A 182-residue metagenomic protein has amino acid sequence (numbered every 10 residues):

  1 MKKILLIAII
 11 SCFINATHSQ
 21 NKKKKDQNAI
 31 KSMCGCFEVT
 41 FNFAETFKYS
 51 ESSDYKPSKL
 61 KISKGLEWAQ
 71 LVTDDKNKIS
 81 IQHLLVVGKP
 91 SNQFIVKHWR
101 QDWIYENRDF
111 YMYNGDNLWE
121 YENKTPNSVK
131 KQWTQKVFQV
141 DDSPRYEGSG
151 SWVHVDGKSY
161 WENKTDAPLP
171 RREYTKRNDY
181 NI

Functional and structural regions predicted by a protein language model:
M1-K22: Bacterial Sec-dependent N-terminal signal peptides
I9-F13, F47, N77: Residues in flexible loops and secondary-structure boundaries
N21-C36: N-terminal helix-cap/turn-to-beta initiation motif at the start of protein domains
K22-D26, N42-K76: Short, solvent-exposed loop/hinge segments that bridge or flank secondary-structure elements
A29, T40-F47, K78-I182: Calycin-type beta-barrel ligand-binding domains and close structural analogs
C34-C36, K64-W68, K78, I182: Extracellular structured ligand-interaction cores
